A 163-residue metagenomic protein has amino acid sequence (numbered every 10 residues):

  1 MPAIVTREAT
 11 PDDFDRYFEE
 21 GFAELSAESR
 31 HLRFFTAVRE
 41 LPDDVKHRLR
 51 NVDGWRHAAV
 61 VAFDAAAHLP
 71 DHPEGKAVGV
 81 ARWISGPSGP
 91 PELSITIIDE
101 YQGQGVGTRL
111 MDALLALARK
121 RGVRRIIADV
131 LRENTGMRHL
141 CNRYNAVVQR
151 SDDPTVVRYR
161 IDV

Functional and structural regions predicted by a protein language model:
M1-V163: Long, contiguous binding/interaction regions
